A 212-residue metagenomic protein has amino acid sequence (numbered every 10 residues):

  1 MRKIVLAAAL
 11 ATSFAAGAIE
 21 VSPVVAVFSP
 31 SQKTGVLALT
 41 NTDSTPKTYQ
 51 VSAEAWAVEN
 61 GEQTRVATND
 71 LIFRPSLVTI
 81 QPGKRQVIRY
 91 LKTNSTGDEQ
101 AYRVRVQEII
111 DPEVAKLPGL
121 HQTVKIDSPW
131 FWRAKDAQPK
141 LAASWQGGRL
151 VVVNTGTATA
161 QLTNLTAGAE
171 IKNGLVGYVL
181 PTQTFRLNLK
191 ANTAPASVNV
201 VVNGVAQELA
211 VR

Functional and structural regions predicted by a protein language model:
R2-A8: Sec-dependent signal peptide recognition, specifically the positively charged N-region followed immediately by
S13-A16: N-terminal signal peptide c-region/cleavage motif recognized by signal peptidases
A18-T42, D136-W145, V176-Y178: Beta-sheet-dominated interaction scaffolds and their linkers
L37-D43, L150-G156: Asparagine-centered strand-capping/turn motif at beta-strand->loop junctions
A38, T48-S52, R89, R103-R105 (+1 more regions): Soluble periplasmic/extracytoplasmic beta-strand elements of cell-envelope proteins
D43-R65, Q107, T157-K172: Short acidic, flexible loop segments centered on an aromatic residue
T64-S95, E170-A194: Intrinsically disordered, low-complexity Pro/Gly/Ser/Thr-rich segments with frequent PxxP/GP/PP motifs and embedded
T93-P139, A194-R212: Terminal connector regions
